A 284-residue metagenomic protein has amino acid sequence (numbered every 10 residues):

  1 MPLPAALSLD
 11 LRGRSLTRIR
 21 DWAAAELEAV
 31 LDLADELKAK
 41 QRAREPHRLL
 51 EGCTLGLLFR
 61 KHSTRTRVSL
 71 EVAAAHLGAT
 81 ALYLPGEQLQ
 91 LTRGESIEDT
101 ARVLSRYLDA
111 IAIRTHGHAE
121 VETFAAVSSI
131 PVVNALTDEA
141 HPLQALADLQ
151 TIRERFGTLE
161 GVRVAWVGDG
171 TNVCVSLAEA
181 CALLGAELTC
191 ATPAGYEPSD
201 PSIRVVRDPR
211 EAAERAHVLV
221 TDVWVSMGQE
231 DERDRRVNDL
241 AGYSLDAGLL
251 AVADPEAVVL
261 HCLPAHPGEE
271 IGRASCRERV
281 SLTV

Functional and structural regions predicted by a protein language model:
M1-V68, V72: Positively charged, low-complexity intrinsically disordered leader regions
R42-R153, P267: Phosphate/diphosphate ligand-binding glycine-rich loop within oxidoreductases
R60-V72, E154-T221: Glycine-rich phosphate/diphosphate-binding loop of Rossmann-like nucleotide-binding domains
L77, Y107, V127-S129, L184 (+3 more regions): Short, structured coil segments at secondary-structure junctions
L104, F124, E211-A212, A274: Structural alpha-helical scaffold elements that stabilize or flank donor/cofactor-binding regions in carbohydrate
D200-G272: Rossmann-like adenosine-cofactor binding region
A274, E278-V284: Single conserved hydrophobic/aromatic residue that forms the stacking wall/gate of nucleotide- or nucleobase-binding
